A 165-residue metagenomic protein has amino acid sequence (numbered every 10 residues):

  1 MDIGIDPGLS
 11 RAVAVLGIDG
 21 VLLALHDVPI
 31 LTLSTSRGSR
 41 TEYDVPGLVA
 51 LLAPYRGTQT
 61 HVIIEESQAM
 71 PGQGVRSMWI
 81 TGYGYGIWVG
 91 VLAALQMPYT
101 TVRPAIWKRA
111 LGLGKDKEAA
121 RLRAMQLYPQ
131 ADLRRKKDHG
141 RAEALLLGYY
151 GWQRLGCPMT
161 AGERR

Functional and structural regions predicted by a protein language model:
M1-R165: Phosphate- and other anionic-substrate recognition elements at nucleic-acid/protein interfaces
